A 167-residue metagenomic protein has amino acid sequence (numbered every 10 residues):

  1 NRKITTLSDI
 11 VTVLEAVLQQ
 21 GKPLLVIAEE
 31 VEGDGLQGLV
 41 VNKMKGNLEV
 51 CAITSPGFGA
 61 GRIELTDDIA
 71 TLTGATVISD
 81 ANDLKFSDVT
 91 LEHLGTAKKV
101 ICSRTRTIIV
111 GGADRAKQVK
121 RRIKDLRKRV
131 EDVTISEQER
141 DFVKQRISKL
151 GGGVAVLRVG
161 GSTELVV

Functional and structural regions predicted by a protein language model:
N1-V167: Core, soluble structural subunits of large cytosolic macromolecular machines
